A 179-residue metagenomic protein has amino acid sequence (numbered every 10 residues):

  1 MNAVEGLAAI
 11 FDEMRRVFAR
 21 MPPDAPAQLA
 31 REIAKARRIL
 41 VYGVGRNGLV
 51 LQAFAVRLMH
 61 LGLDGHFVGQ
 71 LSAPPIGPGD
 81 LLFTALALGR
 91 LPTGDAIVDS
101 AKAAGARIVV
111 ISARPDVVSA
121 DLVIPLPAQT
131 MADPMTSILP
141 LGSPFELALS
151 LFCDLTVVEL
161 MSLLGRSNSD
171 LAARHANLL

Functional and structural regions predicted by a protein language model:
M1-A19: Generic N-terminal amphipathic, Lys/Arg-enriched alpha-helix
A3, P22-A25, K102: Residue-level recognition of alpha-helical structural elements
M14-V17, A36, E159: Alpha-helix C-capping/helix-to-loop hinge sites
V17-M21, Y42-G45: A short N-terminal beta->alpha junction/helix N-cap motif
F18-K35: A short, well-structured juxtamembrane/interface segment
R38-L151, V157-V158: Glycine-rich phosphate-binding loops that contact phosphosugars or nucleotide phosphates
S162-L179: A short, charged, Gly/Pro-tolerant segment at domain boundaries
